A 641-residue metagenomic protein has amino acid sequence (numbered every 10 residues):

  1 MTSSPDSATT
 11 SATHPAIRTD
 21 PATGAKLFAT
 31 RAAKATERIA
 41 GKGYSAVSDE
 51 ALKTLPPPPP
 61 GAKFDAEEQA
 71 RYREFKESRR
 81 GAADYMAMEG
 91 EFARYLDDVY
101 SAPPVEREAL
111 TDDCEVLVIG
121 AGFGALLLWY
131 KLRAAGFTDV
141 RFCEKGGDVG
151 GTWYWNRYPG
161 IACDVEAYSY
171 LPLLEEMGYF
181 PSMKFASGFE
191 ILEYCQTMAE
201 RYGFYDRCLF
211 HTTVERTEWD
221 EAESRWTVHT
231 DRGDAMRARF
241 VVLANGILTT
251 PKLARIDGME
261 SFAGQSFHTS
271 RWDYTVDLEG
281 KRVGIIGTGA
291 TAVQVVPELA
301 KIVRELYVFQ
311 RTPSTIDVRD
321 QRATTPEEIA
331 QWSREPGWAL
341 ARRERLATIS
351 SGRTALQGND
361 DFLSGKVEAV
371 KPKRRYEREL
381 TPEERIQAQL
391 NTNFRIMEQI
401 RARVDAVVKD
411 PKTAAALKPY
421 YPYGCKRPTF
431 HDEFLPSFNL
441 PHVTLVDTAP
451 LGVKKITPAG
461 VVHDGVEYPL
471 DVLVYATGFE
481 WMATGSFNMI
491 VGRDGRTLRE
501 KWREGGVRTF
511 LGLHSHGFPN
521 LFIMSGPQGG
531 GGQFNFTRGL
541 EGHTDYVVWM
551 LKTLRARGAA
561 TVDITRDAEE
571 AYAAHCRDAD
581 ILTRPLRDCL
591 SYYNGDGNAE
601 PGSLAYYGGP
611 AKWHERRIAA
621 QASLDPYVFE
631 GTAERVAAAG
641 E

Functional and structural regions predicted by a protein language model:
T2-V116, A121, Y130-E260, T275 (+3 more regions): N-terminal FAD-binding dinucleotide-binding subdomain shared by FAD-dependent oxidases/monooxygenases
R271: Flexible, glycine/small-residue-enriched loop-and-beta-strand segment within the central core of proteins
V276-V283: Glycine-rich NAD(P)-binding loop of Rossmann-like domains
V296: Ligand/cofactor pocket segment of small-molecule handling proteins
L299: Class I S-adenosylmethionine-dependent transferase superfamily signal
